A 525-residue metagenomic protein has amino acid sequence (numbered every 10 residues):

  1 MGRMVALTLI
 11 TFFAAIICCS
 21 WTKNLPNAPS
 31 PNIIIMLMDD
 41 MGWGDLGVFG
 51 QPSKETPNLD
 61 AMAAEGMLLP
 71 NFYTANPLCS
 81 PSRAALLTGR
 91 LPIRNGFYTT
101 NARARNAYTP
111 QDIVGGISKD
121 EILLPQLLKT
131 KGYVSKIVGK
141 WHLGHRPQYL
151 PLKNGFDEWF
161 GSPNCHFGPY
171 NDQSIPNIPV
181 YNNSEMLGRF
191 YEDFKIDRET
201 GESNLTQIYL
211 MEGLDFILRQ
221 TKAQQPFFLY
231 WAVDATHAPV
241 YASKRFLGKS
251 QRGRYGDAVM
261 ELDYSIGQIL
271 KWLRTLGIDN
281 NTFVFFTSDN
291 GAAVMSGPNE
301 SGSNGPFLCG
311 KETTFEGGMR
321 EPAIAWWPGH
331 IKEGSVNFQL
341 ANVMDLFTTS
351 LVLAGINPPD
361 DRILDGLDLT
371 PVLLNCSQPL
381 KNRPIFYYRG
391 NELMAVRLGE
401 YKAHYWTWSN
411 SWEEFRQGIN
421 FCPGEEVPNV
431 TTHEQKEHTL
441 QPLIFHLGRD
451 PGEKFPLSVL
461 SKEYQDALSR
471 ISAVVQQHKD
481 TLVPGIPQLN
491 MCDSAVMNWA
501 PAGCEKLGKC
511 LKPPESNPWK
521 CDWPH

Functional and structural regions predicted by a protein language model:
G2-P442, P451-N490, S494-H525: Formylglycine-dependent sulfatase
